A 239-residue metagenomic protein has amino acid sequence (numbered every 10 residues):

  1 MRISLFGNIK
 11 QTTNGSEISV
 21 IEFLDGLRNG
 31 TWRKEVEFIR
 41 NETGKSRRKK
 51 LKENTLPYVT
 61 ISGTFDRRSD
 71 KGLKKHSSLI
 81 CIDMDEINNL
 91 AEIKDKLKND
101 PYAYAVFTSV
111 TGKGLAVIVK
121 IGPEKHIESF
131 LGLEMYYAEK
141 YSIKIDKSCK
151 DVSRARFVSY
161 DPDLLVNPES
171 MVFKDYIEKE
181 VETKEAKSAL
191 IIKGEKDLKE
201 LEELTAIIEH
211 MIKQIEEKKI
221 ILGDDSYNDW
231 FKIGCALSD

Functional and structural regions predicted by a protein language model:
M1, N54-L56, H76-L79, G112 (+1 more regions): Sequence-level motif detector for i,i+2 pairs with an aromatic at +2
I3-I9, G15, G26-L27, P123 (+1 more regions): Catalytic "initiation/cleavage/transfer" segments centered on a nucleophilic residue and adjacent nucleic-acid-engaging
I9, T13, N29-K45, S69-A105 (+3 more regions): Modules that initiate DNA replication and primer synthesis
K52-S69: Short, solvent-exposed beta-alpha or beta-beta edge segments that form flexible loop/patches at the rim of ligand
